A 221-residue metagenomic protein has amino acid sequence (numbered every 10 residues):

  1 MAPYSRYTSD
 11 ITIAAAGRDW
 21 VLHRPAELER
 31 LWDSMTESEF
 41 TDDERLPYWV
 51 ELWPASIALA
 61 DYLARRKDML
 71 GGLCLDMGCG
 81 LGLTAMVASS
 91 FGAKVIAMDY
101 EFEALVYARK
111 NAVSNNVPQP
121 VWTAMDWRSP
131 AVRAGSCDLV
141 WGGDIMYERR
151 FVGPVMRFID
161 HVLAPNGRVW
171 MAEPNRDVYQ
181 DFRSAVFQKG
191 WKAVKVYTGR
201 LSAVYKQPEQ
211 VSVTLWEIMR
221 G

Functional and structural regions predicted by a protein language model:
M1-G221: S-adenosylmethionine-dependent methyltransferases
